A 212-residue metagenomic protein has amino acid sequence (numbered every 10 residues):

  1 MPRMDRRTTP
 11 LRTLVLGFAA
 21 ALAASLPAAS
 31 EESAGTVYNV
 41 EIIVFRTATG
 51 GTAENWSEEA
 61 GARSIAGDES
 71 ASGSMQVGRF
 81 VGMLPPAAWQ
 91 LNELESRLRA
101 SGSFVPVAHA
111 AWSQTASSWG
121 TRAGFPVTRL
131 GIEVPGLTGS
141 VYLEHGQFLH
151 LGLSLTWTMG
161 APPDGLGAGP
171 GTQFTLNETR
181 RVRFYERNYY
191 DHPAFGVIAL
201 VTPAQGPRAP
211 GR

Functional and structural regions predicted by a protein language model:
M1, T8, S25, M83-L84 (+1 more regions): Selective for proline/serine-rich intrinsically disordered segments in cytosolic/nuclear regulatory regions
P2-M4, A29-S30: Residue positions that mark polypeptide boundaries
R3-V15: Bacterial N-terminal signal peptides that target proteins for export
T13-A23: Bacterial N-terminal signal peptides
A23-A29: A non-catalytic, helix-rich entry segment at domain boundaries
A29-R181, Y185-N188: Extended, low-hydrophobicity segments enriched in charged/polar residues
T175-R212: C-terminal partner/receptor-binding element of secreted or periplasmic proteins
